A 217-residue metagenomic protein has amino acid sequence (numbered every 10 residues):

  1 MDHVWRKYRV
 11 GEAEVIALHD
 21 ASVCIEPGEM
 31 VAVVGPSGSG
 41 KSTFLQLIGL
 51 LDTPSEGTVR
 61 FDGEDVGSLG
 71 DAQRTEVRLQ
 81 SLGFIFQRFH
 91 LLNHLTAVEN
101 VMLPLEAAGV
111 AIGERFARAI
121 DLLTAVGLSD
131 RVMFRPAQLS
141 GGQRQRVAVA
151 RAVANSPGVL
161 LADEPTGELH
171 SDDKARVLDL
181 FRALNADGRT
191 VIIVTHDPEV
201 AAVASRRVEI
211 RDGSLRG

Functional and structural regions predicted by a protein language model:
D2-I210: ABC family nucleotide-binding domain
D212-G217: Conserved switch/coupling elements of ABC/ABC-like ATPase nucleotide-binding domains
